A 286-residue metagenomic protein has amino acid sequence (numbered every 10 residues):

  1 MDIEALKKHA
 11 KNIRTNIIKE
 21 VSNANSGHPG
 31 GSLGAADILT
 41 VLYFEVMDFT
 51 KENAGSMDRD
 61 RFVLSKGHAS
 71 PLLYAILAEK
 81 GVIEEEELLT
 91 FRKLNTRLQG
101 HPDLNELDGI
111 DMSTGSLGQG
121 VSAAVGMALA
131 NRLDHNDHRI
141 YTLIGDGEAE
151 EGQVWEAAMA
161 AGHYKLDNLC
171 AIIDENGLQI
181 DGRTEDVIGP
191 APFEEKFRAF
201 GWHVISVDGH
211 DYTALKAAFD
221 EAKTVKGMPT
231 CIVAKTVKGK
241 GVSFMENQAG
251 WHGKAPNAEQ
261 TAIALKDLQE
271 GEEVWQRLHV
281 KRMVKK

Functional and structural regions predicted by a protein language model:
M1-A5: Non-catalytic, mobile gating and regulatory segments of ester bond hydrolases
H9-S26, D174-N176: N-terminal capping segment at the start of a domain
I17-V21, S32-H163: Cofactor-binding active-site loop characterized by glycine-rich and histidine/acidic residues
V63, C170, S206, C231-V233: Structured core elements
H68-A69, L73, N176-G177, D211 (+1 more regions): Glycine-rich beta-alpha junction loops
K80, V187, E246-G250: Short secondary-structure boundary/capping segments
G109, S113-S116, V121-V225: Thiamine diphosphate
Y212-K286: Glycine/aspartate-rich loop-and-adjacent alpha/beta segment that forms the canonical ThDP
